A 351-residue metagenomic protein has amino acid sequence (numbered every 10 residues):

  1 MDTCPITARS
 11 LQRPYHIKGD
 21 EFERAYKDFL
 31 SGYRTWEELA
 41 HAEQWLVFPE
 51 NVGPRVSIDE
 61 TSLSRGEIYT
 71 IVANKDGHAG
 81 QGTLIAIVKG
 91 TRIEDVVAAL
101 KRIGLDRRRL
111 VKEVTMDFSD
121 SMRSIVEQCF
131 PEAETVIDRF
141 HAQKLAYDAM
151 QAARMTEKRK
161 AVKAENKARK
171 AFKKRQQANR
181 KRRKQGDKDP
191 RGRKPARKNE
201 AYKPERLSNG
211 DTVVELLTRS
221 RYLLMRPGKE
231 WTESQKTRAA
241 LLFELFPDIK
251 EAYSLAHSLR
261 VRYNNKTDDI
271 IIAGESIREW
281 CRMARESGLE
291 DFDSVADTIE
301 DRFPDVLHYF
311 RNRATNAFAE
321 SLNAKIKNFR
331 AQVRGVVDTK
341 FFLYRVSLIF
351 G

Functional and structural regions predicted by a protein language model:
C4: Flexible coil/turn residues that form the inter-helical turn or adjacent wing/linker of helix-turn-helix
T7-K27: Short, basic interhelical loop/turn and adjoining N-cap of the next helix at nucleic-acid- or acidic-partner-contacting
L11, R55-T61, E113-D117, D138-H141 (+2 more regions): Short, conserved catalytic/metal-binding motifs centered on acidic residues
R24-E113, D120-Q128, E132: RNase H-like nuclease fold core
R65-E67, K75-Q81, V97, K101 (+2 more regions): Acidic/histidine-rich catalytic cores and adjacent linkers of DNA breakage/strand-transfer/modification proteins
E132-D148: Inter-helix linker motif
Y147-R159: Short, surface-exposed amphipathic charged segments that create phosphate/polyanion-binding patches used for binding
